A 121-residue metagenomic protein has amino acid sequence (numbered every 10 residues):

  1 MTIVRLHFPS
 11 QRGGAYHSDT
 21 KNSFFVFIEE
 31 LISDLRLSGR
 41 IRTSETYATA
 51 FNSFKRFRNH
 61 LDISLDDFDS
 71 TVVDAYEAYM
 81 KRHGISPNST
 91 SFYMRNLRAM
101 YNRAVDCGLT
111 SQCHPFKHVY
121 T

Functional and structural regions predicted by a protein language model:
M1-S53: N-terminal DNA-binding module of tyrosine recombinases/phage integrases
I32-R42, F51-T121: N-terminal core-binding DNA-recognition domain of tyrosine recombinases/integrases
